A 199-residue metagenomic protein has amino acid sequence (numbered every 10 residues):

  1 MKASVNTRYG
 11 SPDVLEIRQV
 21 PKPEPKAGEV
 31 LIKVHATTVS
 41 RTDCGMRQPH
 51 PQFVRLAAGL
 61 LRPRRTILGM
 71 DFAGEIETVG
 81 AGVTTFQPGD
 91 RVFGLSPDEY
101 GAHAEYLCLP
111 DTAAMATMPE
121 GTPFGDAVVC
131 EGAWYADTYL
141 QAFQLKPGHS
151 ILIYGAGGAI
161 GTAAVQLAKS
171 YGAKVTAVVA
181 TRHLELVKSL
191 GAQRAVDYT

Functional and structural regions predicted by a protein language model:
K2, E29-L31, S150: Residues that mark the start of a beta-strand
G10-I17, R41-T42: Short N-terminal binding/cap micro-motifs at the start of the first secondary-structure element
R18, D90, A104-E105, D126 (+2 more regions): Extracytoplasmic/periplasmic beta-strand context in beta-sandwich domains, especially the cupredoxin/COX2 CuA-binding
P21-T38, Q52-E99: Glycine-rich beta-strand-centered segment in the early N-terminal region that forms part of a ligand/cofactor-binding
C44-V54: Short Gly/aromatic-enriched secondary-structure transition segments
D98-D111: A structural motif shared across PLP-dependent enzymes of the aminotransferase-like
E120-V129: Short pre-catalytic strand/loop immediately N-terminal to key active-site residues, enriched for Gly-Thr
V128-Y198: Mid-domain Rossmann-like dinucleotide-binding core that forms the NAD(H)/NADP(H) cofactor-binding site
